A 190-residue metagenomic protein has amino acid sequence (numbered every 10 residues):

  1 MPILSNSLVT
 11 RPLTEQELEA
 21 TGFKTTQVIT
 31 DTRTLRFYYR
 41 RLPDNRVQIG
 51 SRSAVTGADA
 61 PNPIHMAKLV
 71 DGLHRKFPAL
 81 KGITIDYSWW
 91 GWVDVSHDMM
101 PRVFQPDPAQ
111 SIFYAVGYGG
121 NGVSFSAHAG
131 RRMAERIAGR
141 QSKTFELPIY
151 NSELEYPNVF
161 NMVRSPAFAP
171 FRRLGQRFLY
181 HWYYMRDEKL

Functional and structural regions predicted by a protein language model:
M1-Q16, A20-Q110: Active-site substrate-recognition segment that forms the wall of the catalytic cavity or substrate channel
P108-Y114, Y118-L190: C-terminal lid/capping helical subdomain adjacent to the catalytic/cofactor pocket in oxidative enzymes
